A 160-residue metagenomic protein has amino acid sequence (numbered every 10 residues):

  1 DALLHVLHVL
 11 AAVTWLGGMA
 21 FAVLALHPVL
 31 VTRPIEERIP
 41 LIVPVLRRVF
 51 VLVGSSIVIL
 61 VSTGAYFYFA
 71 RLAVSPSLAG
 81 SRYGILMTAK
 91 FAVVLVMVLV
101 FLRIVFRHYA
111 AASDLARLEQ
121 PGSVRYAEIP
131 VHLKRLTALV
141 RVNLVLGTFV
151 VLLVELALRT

Functional and structural regions predicted by a protein language model:
D1-T160: Polytopic transmembrane helical bundles with strong interfacial aromatic enrichment
